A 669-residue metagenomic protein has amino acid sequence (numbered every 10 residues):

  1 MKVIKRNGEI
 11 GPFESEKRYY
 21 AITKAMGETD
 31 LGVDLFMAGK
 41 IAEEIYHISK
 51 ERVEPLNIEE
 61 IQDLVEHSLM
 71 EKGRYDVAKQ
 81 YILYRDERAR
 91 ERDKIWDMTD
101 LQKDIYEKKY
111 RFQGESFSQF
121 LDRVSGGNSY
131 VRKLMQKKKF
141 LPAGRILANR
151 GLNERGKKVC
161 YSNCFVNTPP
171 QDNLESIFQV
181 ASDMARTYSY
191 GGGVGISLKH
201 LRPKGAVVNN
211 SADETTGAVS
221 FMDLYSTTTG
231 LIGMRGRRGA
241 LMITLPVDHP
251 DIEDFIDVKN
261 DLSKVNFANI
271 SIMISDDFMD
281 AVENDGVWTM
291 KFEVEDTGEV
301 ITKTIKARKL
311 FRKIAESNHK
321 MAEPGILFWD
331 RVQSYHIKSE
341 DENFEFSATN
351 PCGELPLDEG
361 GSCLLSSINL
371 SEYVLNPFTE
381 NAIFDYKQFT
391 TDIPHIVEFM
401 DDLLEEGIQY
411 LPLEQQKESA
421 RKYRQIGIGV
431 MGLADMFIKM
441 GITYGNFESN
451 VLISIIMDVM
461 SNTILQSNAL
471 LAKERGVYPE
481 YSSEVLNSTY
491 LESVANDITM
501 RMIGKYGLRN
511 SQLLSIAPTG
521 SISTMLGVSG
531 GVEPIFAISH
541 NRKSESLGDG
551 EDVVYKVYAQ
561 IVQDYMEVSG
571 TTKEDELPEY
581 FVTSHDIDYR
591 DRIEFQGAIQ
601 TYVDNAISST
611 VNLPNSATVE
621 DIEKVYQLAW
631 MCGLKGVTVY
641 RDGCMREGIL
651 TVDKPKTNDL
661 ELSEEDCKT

Functional and structural regions predicted by a protein language model:
M1-T669: Extended catalytic cores of very large enzyme megasubunits
